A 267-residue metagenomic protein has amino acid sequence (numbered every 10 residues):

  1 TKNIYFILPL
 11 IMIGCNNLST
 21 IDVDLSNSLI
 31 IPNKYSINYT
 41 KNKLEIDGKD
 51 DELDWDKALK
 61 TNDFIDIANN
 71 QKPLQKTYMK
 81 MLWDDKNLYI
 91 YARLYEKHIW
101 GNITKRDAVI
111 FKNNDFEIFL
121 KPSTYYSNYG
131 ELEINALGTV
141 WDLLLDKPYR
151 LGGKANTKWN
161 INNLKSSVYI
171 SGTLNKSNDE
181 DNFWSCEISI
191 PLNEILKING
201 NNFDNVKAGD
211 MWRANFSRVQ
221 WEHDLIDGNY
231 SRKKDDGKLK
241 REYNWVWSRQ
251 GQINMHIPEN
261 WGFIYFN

Functional and structural regions predicted by a protein language model:
K2-P9: Sec-dependent signal peptide recognition, specifically the positively charged N-region followed immediately by
C15-N267: Structural preference for beta-rich elements and adjacent junctions enriched in aromatics
